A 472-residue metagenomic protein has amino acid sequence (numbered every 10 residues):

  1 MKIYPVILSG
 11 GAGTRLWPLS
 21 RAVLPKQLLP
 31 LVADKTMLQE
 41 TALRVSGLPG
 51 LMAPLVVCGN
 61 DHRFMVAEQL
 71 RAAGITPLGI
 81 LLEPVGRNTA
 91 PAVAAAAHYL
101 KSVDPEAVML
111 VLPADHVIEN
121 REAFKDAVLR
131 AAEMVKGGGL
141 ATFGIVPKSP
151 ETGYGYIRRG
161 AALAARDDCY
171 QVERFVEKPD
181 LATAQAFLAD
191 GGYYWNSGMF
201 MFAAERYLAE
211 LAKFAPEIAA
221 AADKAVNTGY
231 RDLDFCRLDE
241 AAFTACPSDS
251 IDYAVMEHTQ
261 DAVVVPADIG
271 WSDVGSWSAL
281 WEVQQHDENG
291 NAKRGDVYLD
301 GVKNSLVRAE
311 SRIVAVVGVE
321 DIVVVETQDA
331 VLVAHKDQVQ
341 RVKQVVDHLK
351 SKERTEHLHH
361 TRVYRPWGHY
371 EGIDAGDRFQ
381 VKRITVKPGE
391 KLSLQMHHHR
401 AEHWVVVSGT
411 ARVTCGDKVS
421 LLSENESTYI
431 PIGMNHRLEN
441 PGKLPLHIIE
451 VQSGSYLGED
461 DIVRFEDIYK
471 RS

Functional and structural regions predicted by a protein language model:
M1-I3, L51-M52, I75-P77, D104-A107 (+11 more regions): Short coil/turn connectors at secondary-structure junctions
M1-I7, T14-P25, P30-P113, V117-A123 (+3 more regions): Conserved N-terminal catalytic core of the sugar/cofactor nucleotidyltransferase
M1-K2, E205-V405, T410-Y429, H436 (+3 more regions): Left-handed beta-helix
G10, G59-N60, P84, L112-A114 (+13 more regions): Fold-independent oxyanion-binding glycine-rich loops and adjacent beta-strand/coil segments at enzyme active sites
G86-P91, S149-E151, L181-T183, W271-S272 (+1 more regions): A short acidic, often aromatic-flanked loop/helix-cap motif at beta-alpha or helix-coil junctions that lines enzyme
M109, E173, G192, M199-F200 (+3 more regions): A residue-level structural signature of the nucleotidyltransferase/glycosyltransferase Rossmann-like core
N120-A245, V263: Conserved core of the sugar-phosphate nucleotidyltransferase
I448: Noncatalytic nucleic-acid binding interfaces
